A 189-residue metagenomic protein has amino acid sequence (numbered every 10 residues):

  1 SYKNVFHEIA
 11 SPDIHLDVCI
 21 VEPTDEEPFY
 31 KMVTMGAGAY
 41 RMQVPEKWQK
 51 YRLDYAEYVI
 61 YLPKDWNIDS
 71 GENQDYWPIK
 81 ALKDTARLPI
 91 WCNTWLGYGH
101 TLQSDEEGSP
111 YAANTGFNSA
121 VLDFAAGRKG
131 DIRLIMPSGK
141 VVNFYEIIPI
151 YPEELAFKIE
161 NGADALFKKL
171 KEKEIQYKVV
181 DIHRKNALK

Functional and structural regions predicted by a protein language model:
S1-Q43, K50-D54, Y58-K189: Acidic, proline/glycine-rich low-complexity IDRs
